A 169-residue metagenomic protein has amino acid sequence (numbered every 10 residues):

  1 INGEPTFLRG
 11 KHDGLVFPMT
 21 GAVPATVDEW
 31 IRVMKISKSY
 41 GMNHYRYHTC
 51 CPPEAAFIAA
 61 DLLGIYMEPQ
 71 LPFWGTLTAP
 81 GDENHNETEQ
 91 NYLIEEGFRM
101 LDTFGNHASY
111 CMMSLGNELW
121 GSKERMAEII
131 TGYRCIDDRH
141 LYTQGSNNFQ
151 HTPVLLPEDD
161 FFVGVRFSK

Functional and structural regions predicted by a protein language model:
I1-S37: N-terminal carbohydrate-binding accessory modules
T6, Y40, A108: Structured loop/turn residues at beta-strand edges in well-structured enzyme cores
E29-H48, P52-P53: Catalytic domains of carbohydrate-active enzymes, especially glycoside hydrolases
H44-K169: Substrate-binding/catalytic cleft of secreted carbohydrate-active enzymes, primarily glycoside hydrolases
